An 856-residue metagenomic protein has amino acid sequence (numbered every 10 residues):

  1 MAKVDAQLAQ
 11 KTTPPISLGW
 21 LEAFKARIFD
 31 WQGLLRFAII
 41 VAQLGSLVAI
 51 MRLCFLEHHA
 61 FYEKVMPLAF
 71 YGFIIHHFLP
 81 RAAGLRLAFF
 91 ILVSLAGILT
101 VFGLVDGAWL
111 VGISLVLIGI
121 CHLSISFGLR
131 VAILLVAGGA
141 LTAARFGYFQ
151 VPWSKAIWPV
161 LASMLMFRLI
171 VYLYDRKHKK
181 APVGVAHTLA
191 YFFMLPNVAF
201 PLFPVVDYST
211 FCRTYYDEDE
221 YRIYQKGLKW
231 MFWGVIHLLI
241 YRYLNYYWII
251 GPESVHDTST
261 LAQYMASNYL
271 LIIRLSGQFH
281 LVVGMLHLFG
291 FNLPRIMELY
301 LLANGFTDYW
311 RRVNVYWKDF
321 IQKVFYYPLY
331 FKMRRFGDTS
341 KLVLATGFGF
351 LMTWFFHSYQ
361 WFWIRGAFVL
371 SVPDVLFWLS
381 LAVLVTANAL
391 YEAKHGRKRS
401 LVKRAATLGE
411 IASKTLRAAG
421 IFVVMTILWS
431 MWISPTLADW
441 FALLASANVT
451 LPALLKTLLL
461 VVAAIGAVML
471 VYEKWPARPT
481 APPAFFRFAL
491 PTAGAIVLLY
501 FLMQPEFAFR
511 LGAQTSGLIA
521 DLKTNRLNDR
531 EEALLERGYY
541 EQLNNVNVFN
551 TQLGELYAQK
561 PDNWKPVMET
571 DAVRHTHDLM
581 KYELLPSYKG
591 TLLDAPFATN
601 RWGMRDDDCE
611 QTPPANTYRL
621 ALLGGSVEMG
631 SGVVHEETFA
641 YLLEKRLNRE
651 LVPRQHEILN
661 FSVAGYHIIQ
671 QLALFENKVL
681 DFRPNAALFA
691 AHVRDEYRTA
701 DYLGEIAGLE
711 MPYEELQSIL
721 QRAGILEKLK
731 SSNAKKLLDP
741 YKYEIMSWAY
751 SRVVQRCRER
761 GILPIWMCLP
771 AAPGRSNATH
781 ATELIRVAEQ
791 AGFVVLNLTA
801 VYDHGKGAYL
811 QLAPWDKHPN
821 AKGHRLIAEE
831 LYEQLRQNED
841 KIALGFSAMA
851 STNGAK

Functional and structural regions predicted by a protein language model:
A2-F507: Membrane-embedded transmembrane alpha-helical bundles that form the catalytic cores of multi-pass lipid-modifying
G107-A108, D439-W440, M629-G632, H667-I668 (+3 more regions): Short catalytic/ligand-binding loop motif for oxyanion handling, primarily in non-cytosolic enzymes, centered on
R168, P201, H357, I433 (+6 more regions): Generic structural signal for small/hydrophobic residues in well-ordered secondary structure, especially within
A508-R526: Alpha-helical transmembrane signal-anchor/signal-peptide segments
N525-E636, A640-R646, E650-L651, D803-K806: Membrane/wall-proximal cationic-aromatic binding patches
D529-R530, L534-Y540, H692-F793, L798-A813 (+2 more regions): Serine-dependent acyl-ester chemistry module
K589-P596, P614, R619-A621, V627-M711: Conserved SGNH/GDSL esterase-like catalytic core that processes O-acyl groups on lipids and polysaccharides
P814-K856: Histidine-centered active-site loop/cap adjacent to the catalytic His in serine esterases/O-acetyl transfer systems
